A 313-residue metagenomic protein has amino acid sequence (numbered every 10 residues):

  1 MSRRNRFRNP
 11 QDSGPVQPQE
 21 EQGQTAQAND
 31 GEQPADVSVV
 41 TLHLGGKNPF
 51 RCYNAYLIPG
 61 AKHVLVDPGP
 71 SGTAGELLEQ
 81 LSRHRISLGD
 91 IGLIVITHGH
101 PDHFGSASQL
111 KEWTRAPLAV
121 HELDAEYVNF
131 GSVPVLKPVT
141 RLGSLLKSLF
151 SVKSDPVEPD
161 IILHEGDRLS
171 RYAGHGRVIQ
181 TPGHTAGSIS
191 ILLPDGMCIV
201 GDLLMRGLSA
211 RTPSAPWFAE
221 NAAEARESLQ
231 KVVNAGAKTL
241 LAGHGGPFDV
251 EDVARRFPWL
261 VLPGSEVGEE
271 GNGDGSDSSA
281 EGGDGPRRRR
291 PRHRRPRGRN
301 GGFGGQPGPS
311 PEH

Functional and structural regions predicted by a protein language model:
M1-S13, D277-S310: Arginine-glycine-rich low-complexity intrinsically disordered regions
M1-V39, P59-G69, L93, M197-G201 (+1 more regions): Metallo-beta-lactamase
E32-H84, S190-G201, R206: Conserved beta-strand hairpin/beta-sheet module of binuclear metal-dependent hydrolase folds, prominently
I58, D67, L77, H98 (+8 more regions): Divalent metal-coordination and catalytic microenvironments
P70-G72, S154, R168, H175-P182 (+2 more regions): Metallo-beta-lactamase
T73-A74, S82-I161, R168: Active-site HxH/HxHxD metal-binding segment of metal-dependent hydrolases
P134-V139, F218, P258-L260: Short, hinge-like loop/turn segments at secondary-structure boundaries
F248-D277, G282: Binuclear metal-ion centers of metallo-dependent hydrolases, dominated by the metallo-beta-lactamase
